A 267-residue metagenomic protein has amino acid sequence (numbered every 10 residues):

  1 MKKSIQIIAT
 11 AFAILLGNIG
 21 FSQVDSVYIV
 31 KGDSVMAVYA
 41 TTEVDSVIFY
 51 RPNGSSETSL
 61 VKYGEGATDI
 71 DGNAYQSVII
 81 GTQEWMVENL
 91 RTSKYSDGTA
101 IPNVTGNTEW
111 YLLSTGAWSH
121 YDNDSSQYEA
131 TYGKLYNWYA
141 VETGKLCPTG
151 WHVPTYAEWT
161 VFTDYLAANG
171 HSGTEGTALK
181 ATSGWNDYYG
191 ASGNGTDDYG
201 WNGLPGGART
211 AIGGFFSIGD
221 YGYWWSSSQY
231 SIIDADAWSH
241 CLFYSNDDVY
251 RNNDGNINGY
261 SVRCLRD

Functional and structural regions predicted by a protein language model:
M1-V27: Bacterial Sec-dependent N-terminal signal peptides
Q23-K31, K62-D69: Boundary/junction segments of secreted and surface-exposed precursor proteins
D25-S26, S34, T41, S46 (+1 more regions): Coil residues (strongly favoring Ser/Thr
S34-A37, E57: Surface-exposed loop/edge segments in extracytoplasmic proteins
V38-S46, D254-S261: Extracellular interaction modules
P52-D267: Conserved positions within compact, well-structured domain cores
